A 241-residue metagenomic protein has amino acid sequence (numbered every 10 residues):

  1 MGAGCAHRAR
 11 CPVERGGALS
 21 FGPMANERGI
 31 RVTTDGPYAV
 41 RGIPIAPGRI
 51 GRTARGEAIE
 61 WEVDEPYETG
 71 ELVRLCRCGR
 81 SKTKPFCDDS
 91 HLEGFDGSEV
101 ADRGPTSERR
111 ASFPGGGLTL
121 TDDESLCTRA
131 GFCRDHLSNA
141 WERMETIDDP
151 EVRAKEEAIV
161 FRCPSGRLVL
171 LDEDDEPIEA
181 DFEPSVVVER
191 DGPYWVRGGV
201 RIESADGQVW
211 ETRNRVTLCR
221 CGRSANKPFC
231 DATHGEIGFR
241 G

Functional and structural regions predicted by a protein language model:
E14, L19-F21: Short, positively charged and aromatic/hydrophobic N-terminal segments
F21-R49, I178-V188, R197-G199: Short helix-coil boundary/hinge micro-motifs
E27-P47, R80, V100-G131: Ferredoxin-type iron-sulfur electron-transfer modules and their immediate structural context
Y38-V40, V73-C76, P85-C87, L168 (+3 more regions): Short, structured motif recognition centered on aromatic/hydrophobic residues
E62-R77, R109-R129, N139-F161, E176-E179 (+1 more regions): Ferredoxin-like iron-sulfur electron-transfer modules
K84-F95, T128-E145, V160-D174, K227-I237: Iron-sulfur cluster-binding cysteine motifs and their immediate structural context in ferredoxin-like electron-transfer
S98-L118, D149-S165, F182-W195, G241: Short microdomains enriched in Cys/His and/or Lys/Arg
